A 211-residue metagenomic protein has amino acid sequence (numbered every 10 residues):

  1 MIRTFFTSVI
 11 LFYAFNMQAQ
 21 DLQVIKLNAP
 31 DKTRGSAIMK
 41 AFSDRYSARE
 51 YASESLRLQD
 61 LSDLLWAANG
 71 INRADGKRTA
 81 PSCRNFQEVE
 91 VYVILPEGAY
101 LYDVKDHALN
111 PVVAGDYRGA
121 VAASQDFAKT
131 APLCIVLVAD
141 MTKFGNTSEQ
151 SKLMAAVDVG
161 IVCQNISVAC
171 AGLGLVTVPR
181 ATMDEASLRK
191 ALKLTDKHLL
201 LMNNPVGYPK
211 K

Functional and structural regions predicted by a protein language model:
M1-D21: Bacterial Sec-dependent N-terminal signal peptides
I2-T4, D75-K77, L175-V176: Short secondary-structure capping/junction motifs at helix and strand boundaries
Q20-A131: N-terminal amphipathic, basic helical "cap/leader" segment at the start of enzyme domains
D31, L137-M141, Y208: Short, small-residue-rich loop/turn micro-motifs
R34, Y100, T142-F144, K211: Short, acidic Gly/Pro/Ser/Thr-rich loop/turn segments
R45, L64, V91, L133-F144 (+1 more regions): Small-aliphatic-rich amphipathic alpha-helix that forms the alpha element of a beta-alpha
C83, T177-R180, D196: Short, surface-exposed helix-loop/turn micro-motifs enriched in polar/charged residues
K193-K211: A glycine-rich helix N-cap at a beta->alpha junction
